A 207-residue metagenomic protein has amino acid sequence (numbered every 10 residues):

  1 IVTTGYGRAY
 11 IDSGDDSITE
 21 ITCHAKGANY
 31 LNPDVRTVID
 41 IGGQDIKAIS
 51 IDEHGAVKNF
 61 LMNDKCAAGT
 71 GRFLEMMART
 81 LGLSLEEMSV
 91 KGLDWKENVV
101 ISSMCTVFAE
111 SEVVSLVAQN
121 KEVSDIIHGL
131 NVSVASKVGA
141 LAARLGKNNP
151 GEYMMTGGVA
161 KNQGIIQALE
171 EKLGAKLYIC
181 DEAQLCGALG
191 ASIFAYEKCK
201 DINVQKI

Functional and structural regions predicted by a protein language model:
I1-T22, I49-S50, G55-K58: Short beta-strand-loop/turn "lid" adjacent to the catalytic site in phosphate-handling enzymes
Y6-G7, G146-K172, A183-G187: Glycine-rich phosphate-binding loops at beta-strand->alpha-helix junctions
D16-A25, I39-G43, L61-G69, G129-V132 (+2 more regions): Active-site nucleophile and cofactor-binding loops and adjacent substrate-binding regions of central metabolic enzymes
V35-G55: Gly/Thr-rich phosphate-binding beta-strand-loop-beta motif of the actin/hexokinase/Hsp70
E53-E97, I193-E197: Glycine-rich phosphate-binding loop plus the immediately following alpha-helix
G71-E75, C180-I207: Glycine-rich phosphate-binding/hydrolytic loop that grips phosphoryl groups
A109-A142, Q184: Adenine-nucleotide phosphate-binding core of ATP-dependent small-molecule kinases
